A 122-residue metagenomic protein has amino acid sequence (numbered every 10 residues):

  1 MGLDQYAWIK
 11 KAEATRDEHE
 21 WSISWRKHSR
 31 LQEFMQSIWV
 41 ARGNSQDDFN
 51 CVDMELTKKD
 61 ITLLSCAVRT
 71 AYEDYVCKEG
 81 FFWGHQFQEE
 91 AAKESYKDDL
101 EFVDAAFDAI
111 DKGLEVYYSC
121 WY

Functional and structural regions predicted by a protein language model:
M1-L114, C120-Y122: Acidic (Asp/Glu-rich) sequence patches and key acidic residues that form negatively charged surfaces used
